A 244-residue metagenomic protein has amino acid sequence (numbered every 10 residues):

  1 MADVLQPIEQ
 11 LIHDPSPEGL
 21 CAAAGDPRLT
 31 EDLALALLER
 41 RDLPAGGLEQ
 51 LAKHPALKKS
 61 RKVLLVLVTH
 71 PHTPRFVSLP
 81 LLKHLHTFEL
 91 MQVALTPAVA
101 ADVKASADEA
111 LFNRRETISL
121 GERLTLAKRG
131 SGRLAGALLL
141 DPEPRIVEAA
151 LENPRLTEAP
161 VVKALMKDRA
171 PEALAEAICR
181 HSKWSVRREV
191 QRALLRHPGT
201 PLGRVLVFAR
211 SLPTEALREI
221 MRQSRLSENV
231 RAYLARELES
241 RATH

Functional and structural regions predicted by a protein language model:
M1-H244: Alpha-helical scaffold segments
